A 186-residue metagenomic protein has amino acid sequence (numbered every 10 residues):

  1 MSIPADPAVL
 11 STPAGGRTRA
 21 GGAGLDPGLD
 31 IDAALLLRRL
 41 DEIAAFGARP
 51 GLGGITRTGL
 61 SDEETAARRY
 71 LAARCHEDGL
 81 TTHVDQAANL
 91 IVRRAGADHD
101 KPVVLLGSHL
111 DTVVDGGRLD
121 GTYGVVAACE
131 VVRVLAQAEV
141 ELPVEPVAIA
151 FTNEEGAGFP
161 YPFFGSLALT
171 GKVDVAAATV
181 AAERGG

Functional and structural regions predicted by a protein language model:
I3-P27: Intrinsically disordered, low-complexity terminal tails and inter-domain linkers enriched for S/T/G/P/D/E
G24-S61, T152: N-terminal capping segment at the start of a domain
R49-A95: A non-catalytic alpha/beta surface segment that caps or lines the substrate-entry region of metallo-dependent hydrolase
D78, L90-Y123, A128: Catalytic-core environment of secreted peptidases
P102, T122-C129, Q137, P162-V173: A glycine- and small-aliphatic-rich helix-loop capping segment at beta-alpha/alpha-beta transitions that lines
L106, D115-E154: Alpha-helical metal-binding/catalytic segments enriched in His/Glu/Asp
V147, Y161, G165-G186: A glycine-rich helix N-cap at a beta->alpha junction
